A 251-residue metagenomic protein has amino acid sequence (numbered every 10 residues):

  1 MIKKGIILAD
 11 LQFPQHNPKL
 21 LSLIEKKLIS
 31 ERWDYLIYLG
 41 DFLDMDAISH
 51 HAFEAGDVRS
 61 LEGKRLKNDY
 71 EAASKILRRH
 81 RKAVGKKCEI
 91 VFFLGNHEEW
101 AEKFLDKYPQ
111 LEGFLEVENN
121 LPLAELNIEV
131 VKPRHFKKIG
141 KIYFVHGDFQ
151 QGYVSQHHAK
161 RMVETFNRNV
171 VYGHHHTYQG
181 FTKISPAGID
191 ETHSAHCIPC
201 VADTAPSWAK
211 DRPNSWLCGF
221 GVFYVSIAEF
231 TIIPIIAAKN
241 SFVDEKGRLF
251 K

Functional and structural regions predicted by a protein language model:
M1-I6, F136-Y143: Beta-strand-turn-beta hairpins that frame and shape the catalytic cleft of phosphate-ester-processing enzymes
M1-P18: Mobile, glycine- and charge-enriched loop segments and immediately flanking short secondary-structure elements within
I7, L36-L39, E89-L94, F144-H146 (+2 more regions): A structural signal for short, well-ordered beta-strand segments and their strand-loop junctions that often border
A9-Q12, G40-L43, N96-E98, G147-F149 (+2 more regions): Active-site metal-binding loops of divalent metal-dependent hydrolases
F13-E125: Core catalytic region of metal-dependent phosphoesterases/phosphodiesterases, especially metallo-beta-lactamase-like
A124-G140: Short acidic low-complexity segments
I142-I235: Conserved beta-sheet core of the metallophosphoesterase superfamily
V225-K251: A short C-terminal boundary segment appended to hydrolase-like catalytic domains
